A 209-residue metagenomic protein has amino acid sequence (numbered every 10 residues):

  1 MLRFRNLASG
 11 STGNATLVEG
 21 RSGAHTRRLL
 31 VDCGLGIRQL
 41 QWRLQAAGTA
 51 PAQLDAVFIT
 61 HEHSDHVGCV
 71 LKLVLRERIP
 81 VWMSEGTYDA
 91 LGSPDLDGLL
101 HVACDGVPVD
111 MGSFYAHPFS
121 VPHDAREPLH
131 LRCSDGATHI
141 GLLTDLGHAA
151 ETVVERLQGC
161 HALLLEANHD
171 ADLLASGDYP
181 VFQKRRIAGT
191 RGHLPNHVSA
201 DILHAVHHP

Functional and structural regions predicted by a protein language model:
M1-A47, P128-T144, A162: Conserved beta-strand hairpin/beta-sheet module of binuclear metal-dependent hydrolase folds, prominently
T26, I37-M83: Active-site metal-binding motif and surrounding structural segment of the metallo-beta-lactamase
V31-G34, D55-E62, W82-E85, G141-D145 (+1 more regions): Active-site neighborhood of phospho(di)ester-bond hydrolases with catalytic His/Asp-centered motifs
Q53, M111, Q158-G159: Alpha-helix C-terminal capping/helix-to-coil transition sites in glycosyltransferase folds
H63-V67, Y88-L91, A125, H148-E151 (+1 more regions): Active-site environment of divalent metal-dependent phosphoester hydrolases
M83-A137: Metallo-beta-lactamase
E151-P209: Cap/insert and terminal regions of metallo-dependent hydrolase folds
